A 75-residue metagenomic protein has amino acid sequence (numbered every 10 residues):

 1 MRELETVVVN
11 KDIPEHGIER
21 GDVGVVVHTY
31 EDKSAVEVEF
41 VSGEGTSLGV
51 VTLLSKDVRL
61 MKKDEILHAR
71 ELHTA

Functional and structural regions predicted by a protein language model:
R2-D64: Basic/aromatic-rich interaction segments and small domains that mediate binding to polyanionic partners
K63-A75: Long, low-complexity intrinsically disordered regions
